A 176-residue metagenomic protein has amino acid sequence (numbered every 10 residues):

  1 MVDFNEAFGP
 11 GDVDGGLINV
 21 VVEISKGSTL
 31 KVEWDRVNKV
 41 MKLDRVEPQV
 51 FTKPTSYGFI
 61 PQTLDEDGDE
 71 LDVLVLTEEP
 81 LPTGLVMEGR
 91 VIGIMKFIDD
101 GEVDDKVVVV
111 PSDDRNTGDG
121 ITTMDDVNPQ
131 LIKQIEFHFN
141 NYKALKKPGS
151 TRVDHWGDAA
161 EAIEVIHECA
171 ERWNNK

Functional and structural regions predicted by a protein language model:
M1-K176: Hydrophobic N-terminal alpha-helices or hydrophobic patches in metabolic proteins across all domains of life
